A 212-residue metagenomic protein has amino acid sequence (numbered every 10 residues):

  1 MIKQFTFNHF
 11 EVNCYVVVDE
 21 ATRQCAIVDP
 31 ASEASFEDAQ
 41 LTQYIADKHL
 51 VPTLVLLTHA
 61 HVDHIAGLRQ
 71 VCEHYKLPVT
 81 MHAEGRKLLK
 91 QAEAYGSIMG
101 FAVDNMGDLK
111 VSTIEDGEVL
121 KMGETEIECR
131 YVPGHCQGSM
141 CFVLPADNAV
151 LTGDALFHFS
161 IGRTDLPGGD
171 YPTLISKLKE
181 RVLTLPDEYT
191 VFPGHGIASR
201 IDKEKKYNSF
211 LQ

Functional and structural regions predicted by a protein language model:
M1-K48, C141-G153: Conserved beta-strand hairpin/beta-sheet module of binuclear metal-dependent hydrolase folds, prominently
K3, L56, E128: Conserved Rossmann-like nucleotide-binding pocket used by diverse enzymes that bind dinucleotide cofactors
F5-F7, L109-V111, Y131-P133: Short Gly/Pro-enriched turn/cap motifs at secondary-structure boundaries
V17, T58, V132: Conserved S/T- and glycine-rich ATP-binding loop of Class I adenylate-forming
R23, S32-E33, L50, A94-I98 (+1 more regions): Metallo-beta-lactamase
I27-D29, L54-L56, Y131: Short catalytic-loop micro-motif centered on adjacent basic/acidic residues
E33-D38, T42-K121, Y207-F210: Active-site HxH/HxHxD metal-binding segment of metal-dependent hydrolases
